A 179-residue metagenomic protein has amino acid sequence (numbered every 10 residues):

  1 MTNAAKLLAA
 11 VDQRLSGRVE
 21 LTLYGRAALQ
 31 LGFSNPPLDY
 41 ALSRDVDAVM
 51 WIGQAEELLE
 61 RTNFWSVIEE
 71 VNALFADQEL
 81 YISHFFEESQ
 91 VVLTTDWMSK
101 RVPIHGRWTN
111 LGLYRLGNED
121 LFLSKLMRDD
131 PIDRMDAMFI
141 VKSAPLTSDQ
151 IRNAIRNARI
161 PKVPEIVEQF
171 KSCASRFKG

Functional and structural regions predicted by a protein language model:
M1-G179: Compositionally biased terminal segments of proteins
